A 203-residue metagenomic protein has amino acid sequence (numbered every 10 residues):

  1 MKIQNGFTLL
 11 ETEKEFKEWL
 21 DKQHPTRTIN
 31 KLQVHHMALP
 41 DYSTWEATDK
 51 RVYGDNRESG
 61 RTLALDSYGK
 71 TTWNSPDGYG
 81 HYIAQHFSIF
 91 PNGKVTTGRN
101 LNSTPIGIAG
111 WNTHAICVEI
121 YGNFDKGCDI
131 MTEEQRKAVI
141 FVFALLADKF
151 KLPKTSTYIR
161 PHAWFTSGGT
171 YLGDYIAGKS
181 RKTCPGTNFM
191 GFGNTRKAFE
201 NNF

Functional and structural regions predicted by a protein language model:
M1-M37, D41, P91-N92, N100-L101 (+2 more regions): Basic/polar, cationic surfaces and motifs that engage anionic cell-wall and phosphate/carboxylate ligands
Q23-N102, Y158, S167: Secreted/periplasmic proteins that engage bacterial cell-wall peptidoglycan
